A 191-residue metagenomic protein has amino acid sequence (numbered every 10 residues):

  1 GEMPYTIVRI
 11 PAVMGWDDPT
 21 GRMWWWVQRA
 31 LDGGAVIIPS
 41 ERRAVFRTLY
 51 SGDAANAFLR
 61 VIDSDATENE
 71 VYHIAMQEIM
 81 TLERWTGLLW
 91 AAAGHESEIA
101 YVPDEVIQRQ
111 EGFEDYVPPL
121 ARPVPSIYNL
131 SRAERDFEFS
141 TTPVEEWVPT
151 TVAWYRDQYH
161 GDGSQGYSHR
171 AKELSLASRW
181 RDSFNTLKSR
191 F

Functional and structural regions predicted by a protein language model:
G1-D17: Conserved beta-loop-beta element that borders a ligand/cofactor-binding pocket
T6-R9, I37-I38, H73: A structural signal for short, well-ordered beta-strand segments and their strand-loop junctions that often border
I7, R42, R47-A55, V71 (+3 more regions): Conserved loop-to-helix N-cap of the C-terminal "lid" that shapes the substrate pocket in Rossmann-like
T20-W26, P39-I62, N69-E70: Substrate-positioning beta->alpha
V27-P39, H95-A100, D104-E105: A short C-terminal helix-loop "cap" of Rossmann-like NAD(P)-dependent dehydrogenase/epimerase domains
G33, S64-D65, D157-Q158: Generic structural signal for alpha-helix termini and adjacent loop/cap motifs
S51, R109-S140, Y159-G161, K172-E173: Conserved C-terminal active-site "lid" loop/helix of NAD(P)H-dependent oxidoreductases that clamps the redox cofactor
R60-P118, P149-T150, G161-F191: Mid/C-terminal beta-alpha module of Rossmann-like enzyme folds, strongest in SDR-family dehydrogenases/epimerases
